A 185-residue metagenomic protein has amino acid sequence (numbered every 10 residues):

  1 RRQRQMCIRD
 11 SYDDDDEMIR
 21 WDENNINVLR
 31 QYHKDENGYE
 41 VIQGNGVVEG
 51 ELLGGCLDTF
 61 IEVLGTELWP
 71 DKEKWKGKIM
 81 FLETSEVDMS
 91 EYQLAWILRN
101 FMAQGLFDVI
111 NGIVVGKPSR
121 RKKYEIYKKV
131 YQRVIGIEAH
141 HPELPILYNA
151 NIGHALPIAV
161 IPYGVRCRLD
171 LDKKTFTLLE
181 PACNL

Functional and structural regions predicted by a protein language model:
Q3-I8: Short, small-residue-biased leader/transition segments that mark boundaries at the very start of proteins
R9-R99: ATP/pyrophosphate-binding catalytic subdomain of soluble kinases
N45, L52, K72-K74, L106-F107 (+2 more regions): Solvent-exposed alpha-helices and their adjacent loops that cap or buttress functional pockets in soluble metabolic
G50-E51, K78-M80, N111-V114, L144-L147: Structural motif
C56, S90-Q93, I97, L106 (+2 more regions): General structural feature for long, well-ordered alpha-helical segments within catalytic domains of soluble enzymes
E62, N100-A103, R133-I137: Short basic/hydrophobic patches in alpha-helices and adjacent helix-turn junctions that form amphipathic surface motifs
L68-D71, I97-G112, S119: Short acidic/glycine-rich loops and adjacent helix/strand connectors that line catalytic pockets where negatively
V115-L185: ATP/nucleoside-binding phosphotransfer catalytic cores, i.e., glycine-rich phosphate-binding loops
